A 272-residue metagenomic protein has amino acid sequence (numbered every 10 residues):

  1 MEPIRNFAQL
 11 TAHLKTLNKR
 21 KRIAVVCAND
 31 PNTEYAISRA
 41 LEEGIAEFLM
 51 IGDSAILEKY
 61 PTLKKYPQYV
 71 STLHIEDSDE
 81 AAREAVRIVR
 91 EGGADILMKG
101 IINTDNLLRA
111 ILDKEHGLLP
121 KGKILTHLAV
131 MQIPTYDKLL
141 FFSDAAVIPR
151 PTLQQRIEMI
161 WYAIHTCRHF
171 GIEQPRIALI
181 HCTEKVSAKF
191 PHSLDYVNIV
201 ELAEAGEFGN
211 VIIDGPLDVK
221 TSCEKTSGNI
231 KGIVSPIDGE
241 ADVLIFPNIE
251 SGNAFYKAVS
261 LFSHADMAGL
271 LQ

Functional and structural regions predicted by a protein language model:
M1-Q272: Anion-binding alpha/beta catalytic cores of soluble intermediary-metabolism enzymes, centered on
